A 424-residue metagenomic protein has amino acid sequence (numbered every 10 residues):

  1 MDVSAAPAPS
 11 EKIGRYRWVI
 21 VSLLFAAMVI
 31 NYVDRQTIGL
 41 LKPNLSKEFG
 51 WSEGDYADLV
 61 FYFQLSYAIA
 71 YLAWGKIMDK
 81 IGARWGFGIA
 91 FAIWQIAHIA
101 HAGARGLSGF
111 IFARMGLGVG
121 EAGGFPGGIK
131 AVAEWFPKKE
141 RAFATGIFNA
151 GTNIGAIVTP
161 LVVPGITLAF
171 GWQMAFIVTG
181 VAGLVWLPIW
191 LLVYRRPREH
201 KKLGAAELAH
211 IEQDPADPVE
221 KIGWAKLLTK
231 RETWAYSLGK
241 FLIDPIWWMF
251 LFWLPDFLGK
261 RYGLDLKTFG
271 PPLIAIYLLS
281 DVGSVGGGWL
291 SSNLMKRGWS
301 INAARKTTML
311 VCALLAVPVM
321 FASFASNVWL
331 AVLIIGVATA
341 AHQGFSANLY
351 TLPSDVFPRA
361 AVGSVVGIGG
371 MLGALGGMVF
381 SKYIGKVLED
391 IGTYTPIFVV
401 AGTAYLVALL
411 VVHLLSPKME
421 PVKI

Functional and structural regions predicted by a protein language model:
Q36, Q64-L72, A156-I157, Y277-D281 (+3 more regions): Residue-level signature of mid-helix packing/kink "hotspots" within the transmembrane helices of 12-pass Major
I38-G39, R231-G287, H342-S346, Y350 (+2 more regions): Extracytoplasmic gate region of multi-pass secondary transporters
G39-I69: Extracellular/periplasmic helix-loop-helix junction of adjacent transmembrane segments in MFS-like secondary
G50, G82, G103-G109, P137 (+1 more regions): Helix-breaking motifs and short loop linkers at transmembrane-helix boundaries and internal kinks in secondary membrane
I69-S108: Conserved MFS/SLC helix-loop-helix module at the cytosolic interface between two early adjacent transmembrane helices
A92-R105, L310-S326: C-terminal ends and interior cores of transmembrane alpha-helices in multi-pass membrane transporters/permeases
A113-N153: Cytoplasmic helix-loop-helix junction between adjacent transmembrane helices in 12-TM secondary transporters
F148-K201: Helix-loop-helix hairpin linking two adjacent transmembrane segments in secondary transporters
